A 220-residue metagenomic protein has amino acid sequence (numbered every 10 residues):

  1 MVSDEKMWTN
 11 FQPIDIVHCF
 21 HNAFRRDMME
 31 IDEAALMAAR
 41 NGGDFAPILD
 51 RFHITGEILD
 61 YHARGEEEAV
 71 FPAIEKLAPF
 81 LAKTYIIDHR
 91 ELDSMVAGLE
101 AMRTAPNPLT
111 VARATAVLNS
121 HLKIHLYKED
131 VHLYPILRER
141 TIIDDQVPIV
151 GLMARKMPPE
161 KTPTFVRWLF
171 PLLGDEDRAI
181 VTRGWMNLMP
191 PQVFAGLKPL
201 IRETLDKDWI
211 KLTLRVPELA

Functional and structural regions predicted by a protein language model:
M1-A220: Small-residue-biased structural context
